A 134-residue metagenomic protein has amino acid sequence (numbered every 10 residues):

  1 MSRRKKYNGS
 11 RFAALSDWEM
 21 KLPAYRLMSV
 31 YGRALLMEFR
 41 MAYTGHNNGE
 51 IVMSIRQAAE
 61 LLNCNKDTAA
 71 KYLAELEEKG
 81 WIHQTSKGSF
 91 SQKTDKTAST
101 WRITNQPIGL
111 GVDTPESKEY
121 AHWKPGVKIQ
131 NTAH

Functional and structural regions predicted by a protein language model:
M1-L61, E78, K96, N131: Short recognition helix of helix-turn-helix/winged-helix DNA-binding domains
N8, Y31, N48, K87 (+2 more regions): Feature targets compositionally biased, intrinsically disordered low-complexity regions with long contiguous runs
R11, I51, F90, G111-D113 (+1 more regions): Compositionally biased, intrinsically disordered low-complexity regions
E19, K66, G80, V112-T114: Generic low-complexity, intrinsically disordered sequence content enriched in small uncharged/hydrophobic residues
A42-P107: Winged helix-turn-helix DNA-binding recognition segment
S99-H134: Short, amphipathic alpha-helical interaction segments positioned at domain boundaries
